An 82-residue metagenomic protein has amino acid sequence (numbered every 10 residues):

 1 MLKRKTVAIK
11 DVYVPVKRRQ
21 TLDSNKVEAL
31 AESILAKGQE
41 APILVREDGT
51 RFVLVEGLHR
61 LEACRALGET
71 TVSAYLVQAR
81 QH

Functional and structural regions predicted by a protein language model:
M1-Q78: Short, charged/polar connector segments at secondary-structure boundaries
Q81-H82: Short, charged recognition helix plus adjacent turn of helix-turn-helix-like nucleic-acid-binding domains
